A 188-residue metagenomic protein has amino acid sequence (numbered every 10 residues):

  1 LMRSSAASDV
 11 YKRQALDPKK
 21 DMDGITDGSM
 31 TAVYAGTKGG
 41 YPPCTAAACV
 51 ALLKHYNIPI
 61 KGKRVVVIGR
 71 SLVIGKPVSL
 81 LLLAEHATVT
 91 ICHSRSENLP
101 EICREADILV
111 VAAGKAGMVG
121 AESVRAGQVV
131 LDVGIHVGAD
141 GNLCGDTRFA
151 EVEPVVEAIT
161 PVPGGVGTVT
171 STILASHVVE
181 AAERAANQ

Functional and structural regions predicted by a protein language model:
L1-A7, Y11: Single conserved hydrophobic/aromatic residue that forms the stacking wall/gate of nucleotide- or nucleobase-binding
M2, A51-K54, S176-E183: Short glycine/serine- and small hydrophobic-enriched flexible loop segments
M2, D17, N57, E101 (+2 more regions): Structural motif
S4, A46, T168-T172: Short alpha-helical patches at coil-to-helix transitions and adjacent helical residues in well-structured domains
S5, L72, R95-S96, I135-V137: Glycine-rich beta-alpha junction loops
D9-D23, D27-M30, G134-A185: Rossmann-fold NAD(P)-binding glycine/threonine-rich loop
T31, T37-R125, V129, C144-T147: Glycine-rich phosphate/diphosphate-binding loop of Rossmann-like nucleotide-binding domains
P100, A185-Q188: Short, conserved aromatic-histidine micro-motifs
